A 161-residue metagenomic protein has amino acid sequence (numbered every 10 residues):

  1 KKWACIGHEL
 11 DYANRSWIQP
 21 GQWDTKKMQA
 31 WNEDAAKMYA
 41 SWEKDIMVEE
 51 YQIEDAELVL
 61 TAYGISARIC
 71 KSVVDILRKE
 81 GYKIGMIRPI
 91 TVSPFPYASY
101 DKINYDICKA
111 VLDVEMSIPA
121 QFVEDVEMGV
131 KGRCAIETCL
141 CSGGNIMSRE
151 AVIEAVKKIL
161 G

Functional and structural regions predicted by a protein language model:
K1-E50: Conformationally flexible catalytic loops at phosphate/diphosphate-handling active centers
D11-W17, I90-S99, L160-G161: An N-terminal assembly and electron-transfer interface module characteristic of large anaerobic redox and radical
E33, K37-K44, D75, K79-Y82 (+3 more regions): Generic secondary-structure signature for well-ordered alpha-helical cores
M47-K83, I87, S93-Y100: Redox- and metal-dependent alpha/beta enzyme cores, enriched for Fe-S-associated oxidoreductases and cofactor-handling
L58-V59, A110-L112: Structural motif
I87-P94, T138-G144: Short beta->alpha junction loops
D101-I107: Short, conserved loop/helix-junction motifs that constitute active-site signature segments in enzyme catalytic cores
V111-G161: Peripheral docking tails and interdomain loops at the edges of cofactor- or intermediate-handling domains
